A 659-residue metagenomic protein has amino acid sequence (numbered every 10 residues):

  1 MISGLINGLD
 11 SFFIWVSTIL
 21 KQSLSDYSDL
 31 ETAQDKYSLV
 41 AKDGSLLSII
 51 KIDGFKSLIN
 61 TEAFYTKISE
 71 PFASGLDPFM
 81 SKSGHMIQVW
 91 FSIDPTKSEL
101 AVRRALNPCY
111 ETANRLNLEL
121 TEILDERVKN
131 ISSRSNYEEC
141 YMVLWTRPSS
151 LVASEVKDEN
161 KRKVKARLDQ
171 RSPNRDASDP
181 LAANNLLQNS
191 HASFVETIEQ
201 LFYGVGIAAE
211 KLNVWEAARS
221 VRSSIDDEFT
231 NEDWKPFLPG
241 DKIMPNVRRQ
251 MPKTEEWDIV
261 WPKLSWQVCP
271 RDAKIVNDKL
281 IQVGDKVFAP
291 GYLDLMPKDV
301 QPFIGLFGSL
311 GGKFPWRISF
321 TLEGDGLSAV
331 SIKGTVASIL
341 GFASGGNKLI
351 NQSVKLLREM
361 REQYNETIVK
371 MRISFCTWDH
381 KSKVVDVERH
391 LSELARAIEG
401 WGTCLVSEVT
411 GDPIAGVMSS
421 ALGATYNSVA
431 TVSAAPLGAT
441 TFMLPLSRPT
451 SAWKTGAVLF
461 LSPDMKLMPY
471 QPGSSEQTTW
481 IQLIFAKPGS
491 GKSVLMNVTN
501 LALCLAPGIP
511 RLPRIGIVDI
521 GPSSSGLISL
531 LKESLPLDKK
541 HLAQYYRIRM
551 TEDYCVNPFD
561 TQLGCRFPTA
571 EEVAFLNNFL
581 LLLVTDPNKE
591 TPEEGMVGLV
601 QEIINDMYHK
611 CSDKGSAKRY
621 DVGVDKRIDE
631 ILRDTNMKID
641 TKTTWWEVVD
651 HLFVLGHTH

Functional and structural regions predicted by a protein language model:
M1-A415, S419-A424: Extended, folded cores of ATP/NTP-driven motor/assembly subunits in large transport and secretion machines
L47-I49, G84-W90, E139-Y141, R372-S374 (+5 more regions): Beta-sheet entry/capping signal
F55, E62-Y65, E70-P78, W453-Y546: Glycine-rich phosphate-binding loop of nucleotide-binding enzymes
L58, K97-E99, S150-L151, L467-P469 (+9 more regions): Flexible loop/turn segments at secondary-structure boundaries
P95-A113, V128-I131, E533-C565: Extended charged low-complexity segments that act as oligomerization/scaffolding linkers
A101-R104, S154-K157, M496, G526-L530 (+1 more regions): Short acidic, glycine/serine/threonine-rich loops at helix termini
V128-R171, N365, R549-H659: Helical/strand "switch-coupling" subdomains that flank nucleotide/phosphate-binding cores, especially in P-loop NTPases
G402-E476, K492, N500-A502: Phosphate-binding P-loop/Walker A region and its immediate neighborhood
